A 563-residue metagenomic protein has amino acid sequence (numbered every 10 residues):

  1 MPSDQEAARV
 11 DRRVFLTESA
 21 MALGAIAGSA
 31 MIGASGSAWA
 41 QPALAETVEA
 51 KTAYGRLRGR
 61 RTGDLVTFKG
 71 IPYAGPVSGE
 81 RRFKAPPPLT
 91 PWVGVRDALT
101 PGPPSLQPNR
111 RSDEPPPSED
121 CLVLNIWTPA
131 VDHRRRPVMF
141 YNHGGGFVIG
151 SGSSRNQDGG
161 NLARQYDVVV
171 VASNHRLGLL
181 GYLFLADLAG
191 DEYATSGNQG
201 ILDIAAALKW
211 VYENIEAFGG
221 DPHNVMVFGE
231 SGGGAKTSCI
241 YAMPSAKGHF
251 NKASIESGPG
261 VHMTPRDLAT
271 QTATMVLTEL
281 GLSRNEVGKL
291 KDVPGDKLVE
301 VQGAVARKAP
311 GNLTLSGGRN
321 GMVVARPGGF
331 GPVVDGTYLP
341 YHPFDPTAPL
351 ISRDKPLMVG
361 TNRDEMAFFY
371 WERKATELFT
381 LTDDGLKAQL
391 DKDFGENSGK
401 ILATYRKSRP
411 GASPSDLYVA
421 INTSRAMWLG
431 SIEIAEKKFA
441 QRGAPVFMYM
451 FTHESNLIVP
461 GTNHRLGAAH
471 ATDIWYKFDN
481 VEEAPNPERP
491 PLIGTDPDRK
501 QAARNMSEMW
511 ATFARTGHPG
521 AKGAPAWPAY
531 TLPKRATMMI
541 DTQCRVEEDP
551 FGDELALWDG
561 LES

Functional and structural regions predicted by a protein language model:
P2, D11, G36-N198, P222 (+4 more regions): Non-catalytic accessory segments of hydrolases
D4-I26: N-terminal secretory signal peptides and thylakoid transit peptides that target proteins across membranes
R110, A206, E213, K247 (+2 more regions): Substrate-access "cap/lid" subdomains that shape and gate the entrance to catalytic or ligand-binding pockets
A194-I215: Alpha/beta-hydrolase active-site loop
G220-F228: Alpha/beta-hydrolase fold nucleophile elbow
G229, G233: Gly/Ala-rich beta-loop-alpha elbow adjacent to hydrolase catalytic centers
G234-S245: Short glycine-enriched nucleophile-adjacent loop and the immediately C-terminal alpha-helix near the catalytic center
W428-S563: Mobile gating loops/cap/lid regions near enzyme active sites that modulate substrate access
